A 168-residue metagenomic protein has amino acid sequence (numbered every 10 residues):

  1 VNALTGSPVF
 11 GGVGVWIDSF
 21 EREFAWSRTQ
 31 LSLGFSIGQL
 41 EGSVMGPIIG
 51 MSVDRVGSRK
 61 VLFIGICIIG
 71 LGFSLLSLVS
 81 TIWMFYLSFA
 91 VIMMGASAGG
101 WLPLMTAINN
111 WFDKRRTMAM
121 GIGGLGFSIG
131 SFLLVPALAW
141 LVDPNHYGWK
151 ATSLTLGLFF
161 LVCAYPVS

Functional and structural regions predicted by a protein language model:
V1-G12, V91: Pair of pore-lining "gating" transmembrane helices in MFS-fold secondary transporters
A3, G72, W83-G99: Hydrophobic core of transmembrane alpha-helices in multi-pass small-molecule transporters, especially MFS/SLC-type
G11, Q39-P47, F132: Residue-level signature of mid-helix packing/kink "hotspots" within the transmembrane helices of 12-pass Major
F20, A96-F112, A119: Intracellular juxtamembrane helix-capping segments at the cytosolic ends of symmetry-related transmembrane helices
A25, G57, L78-W83, F112-D113 (+1 more regions): Helix-breaking motifs and short loop linkers at transmembrane-helix boundaries and internal kinks in secondary membrane
V44-W83: Conserved MFS/SLC helix-loop-helix module at the cytosolic interface between two early adjacent transmembrane helices
G123-S168: Helix-loop-helix hairpin linking two adjacent transmembrane segments in secondary transporters
